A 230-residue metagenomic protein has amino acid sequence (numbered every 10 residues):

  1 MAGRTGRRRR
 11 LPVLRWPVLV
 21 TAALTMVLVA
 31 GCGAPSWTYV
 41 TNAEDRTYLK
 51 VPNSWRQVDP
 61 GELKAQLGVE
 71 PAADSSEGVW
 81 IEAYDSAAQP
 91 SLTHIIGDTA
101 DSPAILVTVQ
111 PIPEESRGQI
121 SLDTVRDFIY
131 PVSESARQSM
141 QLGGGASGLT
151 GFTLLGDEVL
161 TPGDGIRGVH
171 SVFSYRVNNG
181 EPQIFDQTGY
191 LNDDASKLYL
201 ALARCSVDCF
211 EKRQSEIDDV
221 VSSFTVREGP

Functional and structural regions predicted by a protein language model:
A2-V20: Bacterial N-terminal signal peptides that target proteins for export
L28-G31: C-terminal motif of bacterial Sec signal peptides marking the signal peptidase cleavage site
G33-P35: Bacterial signal peptide processing site
W37-K50, A136-G144, Q214: Short aromatic-glycine motifs in intrinsically disordered, low-complexity regions
E44-G68: Proline-anchored loop/turn motifs at beta-strand termini and strand-loop-strand connectors
R46, Q119, D123, V207 (+1 more regions): Soluble non-cytosolic domains of exported or imported proteins
W55, D194-P230: Surface-exposed amphipathic alpha-helical segments
E62-Y190: Conserved polar/disulfide-associated segments of primarily extracytoplasmic proteins
